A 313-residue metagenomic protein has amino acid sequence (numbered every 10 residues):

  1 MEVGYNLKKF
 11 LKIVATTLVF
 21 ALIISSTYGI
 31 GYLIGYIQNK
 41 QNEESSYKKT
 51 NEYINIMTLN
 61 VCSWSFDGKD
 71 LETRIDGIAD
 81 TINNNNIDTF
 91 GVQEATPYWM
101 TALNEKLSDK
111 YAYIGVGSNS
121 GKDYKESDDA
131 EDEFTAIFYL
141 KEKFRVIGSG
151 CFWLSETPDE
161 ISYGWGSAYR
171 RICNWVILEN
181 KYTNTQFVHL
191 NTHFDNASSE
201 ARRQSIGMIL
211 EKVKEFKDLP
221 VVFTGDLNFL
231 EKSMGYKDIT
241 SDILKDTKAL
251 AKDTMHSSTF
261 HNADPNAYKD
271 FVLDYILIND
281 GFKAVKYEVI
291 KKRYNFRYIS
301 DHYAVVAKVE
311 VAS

Functional and structural regions predicted by a protein language model:
E2-K106, G121-E133, S313: N-terminal, active-site-proximal structural segment of metallo-dependent hydrolase catalytic domains
Y36-N42, E200, V213-V221, F229-S313: Metal-dependent phosphoester-hydrolase catalytic domains
Y47, R170-E179, N295, V306: Short, surface-exposed beta-strand/loop micro-motifs that present aromatic residues
K48-N51, N83-N84, E105-S108, D128-E131 (+5 more regions): Extracellular/periplasmic catalytic domains that process cell-envelope and extracellular macromolecules
I54-V61, I78-N104, F138, V176 (+5 more regions): Active-site beta-strand/loop signature of hydrolases that rely on acidic residues for catalysis
V61-S65, A95-W99, S118-K122, K143-F144 (+5 more regions): Solvent-exposed loop/turn segments at secondary-structure junctions within structured extracellular/periplasmic domains
K69, D76, E200-V213: Alpha-helical scaffold elements lining the catalytic groove of polysaccharide deacetylases
A95-Q186: Structured beta-strand-rich core segments of catalytic domains in phosphoester-bond hydrolases
